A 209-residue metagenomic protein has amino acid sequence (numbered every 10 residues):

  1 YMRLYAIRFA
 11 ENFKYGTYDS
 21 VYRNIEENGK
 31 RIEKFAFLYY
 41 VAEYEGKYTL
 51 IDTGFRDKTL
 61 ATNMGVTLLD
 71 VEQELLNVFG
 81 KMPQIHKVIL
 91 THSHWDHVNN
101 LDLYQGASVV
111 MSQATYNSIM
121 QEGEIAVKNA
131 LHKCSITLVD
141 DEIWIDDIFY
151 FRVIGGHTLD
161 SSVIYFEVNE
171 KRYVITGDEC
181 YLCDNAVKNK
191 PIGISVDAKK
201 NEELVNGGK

Functional and structural regions predicted by a protein language model:
Y1-L50, F55-D57, G207: Zn-dependent metallo-beta-lactamase
R3-F9, Y39-E43, T49, K58-T59 (+1 more regions): Core dinuclear metal-dependent hydrolase active-site scaffold
F9-A10, T53-R56, S93, A114-T115 (+2 more regions): Active-site metal-binding loops of divalent metal-dependent hydrolases
Y15-T17, D57-A61, S118-M120, L182-V187: Short acidic/His/Gly/Ser-rich catalytic and metal-binding motifs that mark active-site loops of diverse hydrolases
T49-I51, I89, Y173-I175: Residue-level marker for buried hydrophobic side chains located in beta-strands that build the well-ordered beta-sheet
T59, V153, L159-K209: Metallo-beta-lactamase
L69, Q73-Q84, L103, S108-V153 (+2 more regions): Metallo-beta-lactamase
I85-D96: Metallo-beta-lactamase
